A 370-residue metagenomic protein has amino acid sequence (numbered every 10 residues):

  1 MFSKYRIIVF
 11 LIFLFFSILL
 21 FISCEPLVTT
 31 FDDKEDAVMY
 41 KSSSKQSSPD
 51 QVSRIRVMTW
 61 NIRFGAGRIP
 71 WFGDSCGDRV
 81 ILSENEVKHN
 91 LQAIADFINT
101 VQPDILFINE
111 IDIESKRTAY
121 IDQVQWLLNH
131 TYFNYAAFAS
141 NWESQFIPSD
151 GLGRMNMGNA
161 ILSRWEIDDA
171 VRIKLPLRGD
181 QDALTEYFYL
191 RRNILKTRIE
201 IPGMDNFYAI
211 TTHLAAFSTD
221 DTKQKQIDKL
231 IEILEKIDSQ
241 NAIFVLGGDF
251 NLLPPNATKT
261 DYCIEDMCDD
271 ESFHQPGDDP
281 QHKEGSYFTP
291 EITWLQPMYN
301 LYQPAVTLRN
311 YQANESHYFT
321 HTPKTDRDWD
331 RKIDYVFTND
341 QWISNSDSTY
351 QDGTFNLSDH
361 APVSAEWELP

Functional and structural regions predicted by a protein language model:
F2-L11: N-terminal Sec-pathway targeting helices
L11-F21: Bacterial N-terminal signal peptides
L20-N156, F355, P370: N-terminal, active-site-proximal structural segment of metallo-dependent hydrolase catalytic domains
E25-K45, E232-V245, L252-P370: Metal-dependent phosphoester-hydrolase catalytic domains
Q46-V57, M155-N159, S163-D169, A183-T212 (+2 more regions): Beta-strand-turn-beta hairpins that frame and shape the catalytic cleft of phosphate-ester-processing enzymes
I55-I62, A93-Y120, L162, T197 (+4 more regions): Active-site beta-strand/loop signature of hydrolases that rely on acidic residues for catalysis
I62-G65, I111-S115, N141-Q145, I167-D168 (+5 more regions): Solvent-exposed loop/turn segments at secondary-structure junctions within structured extracellular/periplasmic domains
D78-S83, I111-I113, L177-E186, H213-D221: Surface-exposed cleft-lining segments at the edges of enzyme active sites
